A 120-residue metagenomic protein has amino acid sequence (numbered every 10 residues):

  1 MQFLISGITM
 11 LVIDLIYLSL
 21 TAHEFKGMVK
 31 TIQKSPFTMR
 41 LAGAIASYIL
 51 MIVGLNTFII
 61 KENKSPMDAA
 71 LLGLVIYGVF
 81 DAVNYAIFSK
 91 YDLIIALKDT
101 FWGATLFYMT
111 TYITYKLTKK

Functional and structural regions predicted by a protein language model:
M1-K120: Juxtamembrane/disordered regions of integral membrane proteins
